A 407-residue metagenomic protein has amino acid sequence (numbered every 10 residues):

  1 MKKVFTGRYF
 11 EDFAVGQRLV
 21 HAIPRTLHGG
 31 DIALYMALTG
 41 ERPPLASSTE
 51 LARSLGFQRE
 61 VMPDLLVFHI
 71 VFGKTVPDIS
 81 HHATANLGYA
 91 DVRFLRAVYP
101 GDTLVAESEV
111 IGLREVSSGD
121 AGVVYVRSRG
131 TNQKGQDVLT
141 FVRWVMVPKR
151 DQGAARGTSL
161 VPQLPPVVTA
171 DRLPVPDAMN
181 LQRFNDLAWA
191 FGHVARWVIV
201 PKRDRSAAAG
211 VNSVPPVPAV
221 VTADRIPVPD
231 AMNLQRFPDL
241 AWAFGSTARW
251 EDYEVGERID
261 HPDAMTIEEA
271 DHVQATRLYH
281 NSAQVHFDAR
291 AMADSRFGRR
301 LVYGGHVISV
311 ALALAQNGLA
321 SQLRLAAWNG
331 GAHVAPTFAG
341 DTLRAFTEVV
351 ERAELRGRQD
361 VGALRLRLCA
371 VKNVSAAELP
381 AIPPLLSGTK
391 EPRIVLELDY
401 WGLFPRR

Functional and structural regions predicted by a protein language model:
M1-Y89, K149-Q152, V161-L164, V168-V194 (+4 more regions): Hot-dog-fold acyl-thioester-processing enzymes
F5-V15, F94-R183, A190, W197-P201 (+4 more regions): HotDog/MaoC-like acyl-thioester-processing domains
A85, D91-R96, V110-G112, R324-A335 (+1 more regions): A cross-kingdom feature marking solvent-exposed beta-strand/loop segments within repeated, beta-rich binding/scaffold
R205-A207: Short linear/disordered segments characteristic of secreted peptide precursors and small low-complexity proteins
F297, H333, E354-L355: Generic recognition of flexible, low-complexity loop/linker segments
